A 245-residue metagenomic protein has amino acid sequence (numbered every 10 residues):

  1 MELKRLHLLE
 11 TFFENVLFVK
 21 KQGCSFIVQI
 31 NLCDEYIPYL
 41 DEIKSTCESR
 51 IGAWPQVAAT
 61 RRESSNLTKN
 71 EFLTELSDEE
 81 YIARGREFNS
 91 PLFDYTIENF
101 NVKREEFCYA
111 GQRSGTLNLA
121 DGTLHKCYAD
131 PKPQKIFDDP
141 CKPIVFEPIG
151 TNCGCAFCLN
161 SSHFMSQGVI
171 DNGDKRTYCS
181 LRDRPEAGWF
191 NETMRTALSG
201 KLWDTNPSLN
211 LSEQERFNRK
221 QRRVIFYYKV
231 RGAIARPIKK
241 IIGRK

Functional and structural regions predicted by a protein language model:
M1-E48, G52-Q56: Radical SAM/AdoMet-radical enzyme domain recognition
K4, K20-K21, K44, K69 (+10 more regions): Context-gated lysine
F12-C33, E87-F88, N101, C179-R182 (+2 more regions): Amphipathic repeat-derived elements
E14, K21, P38, S45 (+9 more regions): Polar/charged alpha-helical tracts
I27-Q29, W54-A59, T116-N118, H125-C127: A structural signal for short, well-ordered beta-strand segments and their strand-loop junctions that often border
D34-E35, R61-N66: Short, catalytically relevant binding-site loops at active-site mouths
T68-S199: Accessory C-terminal segments flanking Radical SAM cores
D171-K245: Membrane-proximal basic amphipathic "stem/tether" segments
